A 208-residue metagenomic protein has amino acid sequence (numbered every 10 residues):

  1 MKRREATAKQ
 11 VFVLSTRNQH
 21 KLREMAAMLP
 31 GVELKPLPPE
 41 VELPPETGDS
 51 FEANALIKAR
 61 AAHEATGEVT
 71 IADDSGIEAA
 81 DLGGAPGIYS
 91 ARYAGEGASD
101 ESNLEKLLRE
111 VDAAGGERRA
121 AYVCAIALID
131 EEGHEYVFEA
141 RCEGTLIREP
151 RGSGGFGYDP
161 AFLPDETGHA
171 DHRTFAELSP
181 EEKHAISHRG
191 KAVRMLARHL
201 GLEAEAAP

Functional and structural regions predicted by a protein language model:
K2-V13, Q19-P208: Anionic-ligand binding patches
